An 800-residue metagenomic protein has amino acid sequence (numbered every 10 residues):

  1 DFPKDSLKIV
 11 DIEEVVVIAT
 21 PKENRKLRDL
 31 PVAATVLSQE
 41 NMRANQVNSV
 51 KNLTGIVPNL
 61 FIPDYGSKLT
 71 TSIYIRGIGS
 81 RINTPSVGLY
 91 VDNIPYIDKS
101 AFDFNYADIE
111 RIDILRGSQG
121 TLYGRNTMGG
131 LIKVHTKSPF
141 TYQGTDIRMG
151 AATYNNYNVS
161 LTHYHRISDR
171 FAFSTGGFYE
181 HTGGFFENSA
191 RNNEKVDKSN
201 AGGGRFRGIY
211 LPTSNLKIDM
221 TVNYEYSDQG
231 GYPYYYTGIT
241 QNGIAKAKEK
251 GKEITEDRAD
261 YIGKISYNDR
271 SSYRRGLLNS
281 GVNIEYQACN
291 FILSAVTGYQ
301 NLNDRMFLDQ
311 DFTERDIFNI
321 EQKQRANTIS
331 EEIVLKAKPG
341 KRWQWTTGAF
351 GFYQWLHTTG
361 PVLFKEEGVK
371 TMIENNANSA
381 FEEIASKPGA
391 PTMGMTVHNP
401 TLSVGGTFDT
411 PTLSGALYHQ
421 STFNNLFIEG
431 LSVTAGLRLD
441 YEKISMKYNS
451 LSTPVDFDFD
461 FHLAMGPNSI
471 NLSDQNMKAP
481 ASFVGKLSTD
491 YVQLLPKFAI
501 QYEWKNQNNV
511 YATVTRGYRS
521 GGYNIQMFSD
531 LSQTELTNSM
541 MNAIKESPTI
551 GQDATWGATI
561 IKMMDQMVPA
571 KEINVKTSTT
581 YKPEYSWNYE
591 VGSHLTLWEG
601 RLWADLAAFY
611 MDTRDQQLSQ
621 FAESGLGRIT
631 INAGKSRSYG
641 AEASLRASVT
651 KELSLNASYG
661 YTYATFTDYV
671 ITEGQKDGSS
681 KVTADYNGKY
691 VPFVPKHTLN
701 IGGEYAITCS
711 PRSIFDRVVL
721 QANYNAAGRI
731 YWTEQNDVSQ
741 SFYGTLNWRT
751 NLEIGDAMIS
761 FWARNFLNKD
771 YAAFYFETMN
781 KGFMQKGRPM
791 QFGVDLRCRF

Functional and structural regions predicted by a protein language model:
D11-N45, T70-S72, V87: N-terminal periplasmic "start-of-domain" segments of outer-membrane beta-barrel proteins
A34, K51-I94, E110: Extracytoplasmic beta-strand/coil segments of soluble accessory domains associated with Gram-negative outer-membrane
T71, P85, D98, A107-E110 (+7 more regions): Outer-membrane beta-barrel translocator/receptor signature
D92-R116: Short acidic/polar hinge/loop motifs at secondary-structure boundaries that mediate gating or recognition
T141-Y142, G150, R166-Y261, I265-Y267 (+3 more regions): Periplasmic-side early beta-strands and strand-to-turn transitions of outer-membrane beta-barrels
N283-L308, N509-Y511, L536-I631, R637-Y639 (+1 more regions): Membrane-embedded beta-barrel scaffold of Gram-negative outer-membrane proteins
K336, Q344-T346, F350-F352, F427 (+4 more regions): Gram-negative outer-membrane beta-barrel transporters
Y518, L655, Y724-T733, W748-F800: C-terminal beta-signal and adjacent terminal beta-strands/loops of Gram-negative outer-membrane beta-barrel proteins
